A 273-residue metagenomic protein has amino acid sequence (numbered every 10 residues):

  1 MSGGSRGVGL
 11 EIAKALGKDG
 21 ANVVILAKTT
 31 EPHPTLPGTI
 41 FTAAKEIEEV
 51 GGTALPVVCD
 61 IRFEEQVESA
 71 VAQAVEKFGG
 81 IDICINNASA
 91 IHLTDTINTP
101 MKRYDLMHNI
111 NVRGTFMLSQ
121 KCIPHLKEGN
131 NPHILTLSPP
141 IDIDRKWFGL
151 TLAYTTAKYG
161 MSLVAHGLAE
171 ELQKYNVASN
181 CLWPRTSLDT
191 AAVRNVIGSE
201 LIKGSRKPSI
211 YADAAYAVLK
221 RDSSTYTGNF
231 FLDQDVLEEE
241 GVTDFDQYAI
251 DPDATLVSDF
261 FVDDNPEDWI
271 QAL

Functional and structural regions predicted by a protein language model:
M1-K28: Canonical Rossmann dinucleotide-binding motif of NAD(H)/NADP(H)-dependent dehydrogenases/reductases, specifically
L16, G80-D82, S162-A165, L172-P184 (+1 more regions): Conserved Rossmann-fold SDR core element
G38, V58-A70, M101: The beta1-alpha1 cofactor-binding region of Rossmann-like NAD(H)/NADP(H)-dependent oxidoreductases
D95-T96, P100-D105: Substrate-binding pocket helix/loop in short-chain dehydrogenase/reductase
S119-Q120, H166: A short, exposed helix-loop element centered on a Lys and neighboring polar residues
K127-Y175, W183-T190: Catalytic loop of short-chain dehydrogenase/reductase
C181-L182, G198-L273: C-terminal helical subdomain
